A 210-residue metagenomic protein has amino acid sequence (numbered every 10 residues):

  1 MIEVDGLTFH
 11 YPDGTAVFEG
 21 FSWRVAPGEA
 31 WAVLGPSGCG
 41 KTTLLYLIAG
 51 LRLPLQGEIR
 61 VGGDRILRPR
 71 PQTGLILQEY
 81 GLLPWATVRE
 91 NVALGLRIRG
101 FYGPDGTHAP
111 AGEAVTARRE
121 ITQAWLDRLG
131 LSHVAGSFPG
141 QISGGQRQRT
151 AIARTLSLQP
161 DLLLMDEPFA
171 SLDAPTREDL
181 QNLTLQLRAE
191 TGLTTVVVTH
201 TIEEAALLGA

Functional and structural regions predicted by a protein language model:
M1-G192, V196-V197, T201-I202, L208: ABC family nucleotide-binding domain
